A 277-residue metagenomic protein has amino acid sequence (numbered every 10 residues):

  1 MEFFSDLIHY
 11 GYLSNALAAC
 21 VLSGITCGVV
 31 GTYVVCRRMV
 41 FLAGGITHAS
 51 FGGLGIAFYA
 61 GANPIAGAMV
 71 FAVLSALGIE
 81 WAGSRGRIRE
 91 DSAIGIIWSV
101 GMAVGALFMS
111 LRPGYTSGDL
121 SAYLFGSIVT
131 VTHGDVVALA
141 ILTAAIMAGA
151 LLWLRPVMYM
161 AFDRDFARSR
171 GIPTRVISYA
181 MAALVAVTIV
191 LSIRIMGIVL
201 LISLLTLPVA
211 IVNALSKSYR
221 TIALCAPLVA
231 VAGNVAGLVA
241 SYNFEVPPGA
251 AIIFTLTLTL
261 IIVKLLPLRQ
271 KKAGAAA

Functional and structural regions predicted by a protein language model:
M1-I25: Membrane-interfacial amphipathic/re-entrant helices at transmembrane-helix boundaries
D6, Y10-N15, I94-L152: Transmembrane helix-bundle core of multi-pass membrane transporters and related energy-transducing complexes
A16, P64-V70, D91-G95, A140 (+2 more regions): Loop-to-transmembrane alpha-helix initiation sites
T32-Y115, V212-L224, S241-F244, L268-R269: Short loop segments and helix-boundary regions at transmembrane helix junctions of multi-pass inner-membrane proteins
A49-Y59, I97-F108, T130, T174-Y179 (+3 more regions): Small-residue-rich segments of transmembrane alpha-helices in multi-pass membrane proteins, especially helix faces
T132-P208: Helix-loop-helix "hairpin" substructures at the membrane interface of multi-pass membrane proteins
I195, V199-A250: Transmembrane alpha-helical segments in multi-pass inner-membrane proteins
V246-A277: Cytosolic-side transmembrane-helix boundaries in multi-pass membrane proteins
